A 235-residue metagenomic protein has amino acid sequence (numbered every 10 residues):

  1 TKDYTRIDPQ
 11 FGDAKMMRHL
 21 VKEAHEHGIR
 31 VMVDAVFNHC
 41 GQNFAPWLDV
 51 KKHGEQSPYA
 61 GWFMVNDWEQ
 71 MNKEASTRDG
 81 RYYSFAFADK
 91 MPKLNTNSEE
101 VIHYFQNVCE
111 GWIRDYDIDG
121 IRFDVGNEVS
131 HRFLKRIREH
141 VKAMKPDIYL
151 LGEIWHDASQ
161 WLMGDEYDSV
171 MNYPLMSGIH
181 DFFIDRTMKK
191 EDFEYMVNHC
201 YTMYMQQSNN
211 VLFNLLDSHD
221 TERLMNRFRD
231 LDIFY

Functional and structural regions predicted by a protein language model:
T1-A14, F87-I102, D119-E128, I179-K190 (+1 more regions): The substrate-binding groove and active-site-proximal loops of carbohydrate-active enzymes, especially glycoside
T1-D115, I137-A143, Q160: Substrate-binding/active-site clefts of carbohydrate-active enzymes
M32-V33, R122, L151, L215: Generic enzyme active-site microenvironment
A35, I154, S218: Residues immediately flanking
H39, K51, E110, R114 (+1 more regions): Active-site-proximal helices and loops of the catalytic beta/alpha 8
N43, F133, L162, N226-R229: Hydrophobic alpha-helical membrane-insertion segments
T96, Y173-L175, D217-S218: Active-site donor-binding loop signature of nucleotide-sugar glycosyltransferases
Y201-Y235: Active-site-proximal substrate-binding groove within the catalytic cores of carbohydrate-active enzymes
